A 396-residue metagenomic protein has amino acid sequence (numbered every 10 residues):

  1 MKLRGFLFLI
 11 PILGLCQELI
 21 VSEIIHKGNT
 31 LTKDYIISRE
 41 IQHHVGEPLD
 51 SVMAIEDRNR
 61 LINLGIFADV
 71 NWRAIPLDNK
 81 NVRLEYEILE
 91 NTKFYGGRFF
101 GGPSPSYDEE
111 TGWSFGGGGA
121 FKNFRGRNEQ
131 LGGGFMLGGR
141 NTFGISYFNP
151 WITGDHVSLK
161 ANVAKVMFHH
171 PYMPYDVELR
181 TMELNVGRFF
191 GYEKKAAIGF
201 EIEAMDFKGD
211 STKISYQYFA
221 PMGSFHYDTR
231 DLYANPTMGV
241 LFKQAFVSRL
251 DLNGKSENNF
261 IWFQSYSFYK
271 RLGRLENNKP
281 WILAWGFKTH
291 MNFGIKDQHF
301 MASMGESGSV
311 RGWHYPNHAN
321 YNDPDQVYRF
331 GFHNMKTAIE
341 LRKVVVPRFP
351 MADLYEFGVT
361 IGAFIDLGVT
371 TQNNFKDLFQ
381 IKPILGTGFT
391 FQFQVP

Functional and structural regions predicted by a protein language model:
K2-L15: Sec-dependent N-terminal signal peptides
C16-S104, G118, G134-W151, S265 (+4 more regions): Periplasmic polypeptide-binding modules associated with outer-membrane biogenesis and secretion
N81-E85, L89-K243, G308-Y321, Q326-F330 (+1 more regions): Gram-negative/organellar outer-membrane beta-barrel architecture
A164-V166, E203-M205, A245-D251, K288-G294 (+1 more regions): Short glycine-rich beta-strand segments
M173, K208-T212, I295-A302, F375: Outer-membrane beta-barrel and related beta-rich outer-membrane complex signature in Gram-negative bacteria
M222-H226, R230-L354: C-terminal outer-membrane beta-barrel translocator/porin domains of Gram-negative envelope proteins and their
R274-E276, I282, N334-K336, E340-R348 (+1 more regions): Outer-membrane beta-barrel transmembrane domain signature
G331-H333, A352-V359, I381-L385, Q392-P396: A structural signal for short secondary-structure junctions
